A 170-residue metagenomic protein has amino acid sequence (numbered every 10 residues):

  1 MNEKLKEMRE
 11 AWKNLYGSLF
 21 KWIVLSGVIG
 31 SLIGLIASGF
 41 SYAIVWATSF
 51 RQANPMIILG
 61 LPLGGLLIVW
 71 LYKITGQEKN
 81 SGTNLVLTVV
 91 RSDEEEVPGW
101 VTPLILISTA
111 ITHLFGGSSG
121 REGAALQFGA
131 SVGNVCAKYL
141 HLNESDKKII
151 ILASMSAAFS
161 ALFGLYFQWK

Functional and structural regions predicted by a protein language model:
M1-K170: Alpha-helical transmembrane segments and immediately membrane-proximal extracytoplasmic
